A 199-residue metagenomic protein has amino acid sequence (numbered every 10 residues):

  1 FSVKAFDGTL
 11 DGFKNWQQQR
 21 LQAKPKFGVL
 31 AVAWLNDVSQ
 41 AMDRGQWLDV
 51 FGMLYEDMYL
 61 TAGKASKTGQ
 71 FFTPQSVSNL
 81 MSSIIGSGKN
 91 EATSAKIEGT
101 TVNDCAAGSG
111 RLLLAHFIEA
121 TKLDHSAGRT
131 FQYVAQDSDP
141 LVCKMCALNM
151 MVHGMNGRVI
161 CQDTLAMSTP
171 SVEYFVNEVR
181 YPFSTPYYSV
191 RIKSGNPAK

Functional and structural regions predicted by a protein language model:
F1-L60: A short N-terminal interaction module
F1-V3, L165, S171-K199: Class I S-adenosyl-L-methionine
V29-A33, C146, V190: Hydrophobic transmembrane signal anchors and adjacent membrane-proximal interface regions, especially in viral
R44-L48, F71, A95: Alpha-helix N-cap/helix-initiation sites
F51-S87: Class I SAM-dependent transferase core
P74-E178: Conserved S-adenosyl-L-methionine
